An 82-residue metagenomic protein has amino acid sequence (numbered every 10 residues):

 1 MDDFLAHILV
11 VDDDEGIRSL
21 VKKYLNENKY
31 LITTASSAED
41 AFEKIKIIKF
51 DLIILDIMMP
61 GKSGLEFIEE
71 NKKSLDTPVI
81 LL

Functional and structural regions predicted by a protein language model:
M1-H7: Non-catalytic signal-transmission and effector/linker regions of two-component phosphorelay proteins
D12, D56: Active-site residues of response regulator receiver
E15-T33: Two-component/phosphorelay signaling modules centered on CheY-like receiver
S37-D40, S63-E66: Acidic catalytic/metal-coordinating carboxylates
K46-I48, E70-T77: Conserved phosphotransfer cores of two-component systems
I48-I54: Active-site beta3 strand of CheY-like receiver
M59: Receiver (REC) domain active-site loop signature in two-component systems and cognate sites in sensor histidine kinases
